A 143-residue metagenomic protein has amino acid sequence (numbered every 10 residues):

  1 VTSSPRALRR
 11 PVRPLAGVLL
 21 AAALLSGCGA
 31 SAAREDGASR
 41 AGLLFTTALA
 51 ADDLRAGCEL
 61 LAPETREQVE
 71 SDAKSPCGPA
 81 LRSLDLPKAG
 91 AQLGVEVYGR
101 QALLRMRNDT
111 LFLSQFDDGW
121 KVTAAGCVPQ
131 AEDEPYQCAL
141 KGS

Functional and structural regions predicted by a protein language model:
T2-V18: Bacterial N-terminal signal peptides that target proteins for export
S3-S4, S31-E35, E67-D117, A124-E132 (+1 more regions): Surface-exposed, charged secondary-structure patches
P14-A16, S31-E35, A41: Generic alpha-helix initiation/capping and coil-helix boundary signal
L24-G27: C-terminal motif of bacterial Sec signal peptides marking the signal peptidase cleavage site
D36-D52: Short, aromatic-enriched amphipathic alpha-helices that serve as compact interaction elements
D52-R66: Short, well-ordered alpha-helical segments enriched in acidic and aromatic residues
